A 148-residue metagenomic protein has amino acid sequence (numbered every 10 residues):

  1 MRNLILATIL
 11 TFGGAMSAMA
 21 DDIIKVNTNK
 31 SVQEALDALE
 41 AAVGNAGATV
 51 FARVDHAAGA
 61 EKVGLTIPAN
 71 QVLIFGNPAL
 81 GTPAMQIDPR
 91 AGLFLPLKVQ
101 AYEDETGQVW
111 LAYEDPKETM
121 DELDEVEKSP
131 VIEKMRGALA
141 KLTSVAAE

Functional and structural regions predicted by a protein language model:
M1-L4: Positively charged n-region of N-terminal signal peptides that target proteins for export
A7-A15: Bacterial N-terminal signal peptides
A18-G47, E148: Terminal, regulation- and interaction-focused segments at domain boundaries
T28-L36, R53, E125-K128, I132: Solvent-exposed, acidic/flexible segments
Q33-L36, E40, A57, R136-A140: Extracytoplasmic/secreted envelope proteins and their assembly/folding machinery, especially bacterial periplasmic
G44, A48-F51, D55-L97: Compact, glycine-rich, soluble single-domain proteins
K98-E125: Beta-strand/loop substructures that line and gate deep hydrophobic ligand-binding cavities in soluble
D115-E148: C-terminal partner/receptor-binding element of secreted or periplasmic proteins
